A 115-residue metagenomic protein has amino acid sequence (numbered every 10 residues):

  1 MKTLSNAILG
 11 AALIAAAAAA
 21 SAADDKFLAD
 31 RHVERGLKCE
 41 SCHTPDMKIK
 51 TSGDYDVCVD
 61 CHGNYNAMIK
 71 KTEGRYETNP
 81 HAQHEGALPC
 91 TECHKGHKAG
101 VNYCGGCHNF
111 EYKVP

Functional and structural regions predicted by a protein language model:
T3-A7, A19-P115: Short sequence/structural segments immediately N-terminal
G10-A16: Bacterial N-terminal signal peptides
